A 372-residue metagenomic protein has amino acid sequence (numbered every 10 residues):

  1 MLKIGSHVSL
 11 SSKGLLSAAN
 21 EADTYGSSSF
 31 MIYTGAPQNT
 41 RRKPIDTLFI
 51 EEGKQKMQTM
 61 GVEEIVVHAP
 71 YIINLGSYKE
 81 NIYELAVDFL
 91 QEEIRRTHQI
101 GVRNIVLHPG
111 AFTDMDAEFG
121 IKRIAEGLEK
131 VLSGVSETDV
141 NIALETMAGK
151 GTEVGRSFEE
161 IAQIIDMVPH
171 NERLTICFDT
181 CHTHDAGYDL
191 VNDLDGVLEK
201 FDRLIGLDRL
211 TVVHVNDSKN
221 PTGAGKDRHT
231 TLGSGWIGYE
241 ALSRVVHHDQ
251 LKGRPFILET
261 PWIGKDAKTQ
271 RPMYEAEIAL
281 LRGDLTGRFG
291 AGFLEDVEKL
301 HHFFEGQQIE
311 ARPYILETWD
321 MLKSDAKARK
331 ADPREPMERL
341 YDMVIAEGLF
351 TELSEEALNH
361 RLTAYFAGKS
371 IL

Functional and structural regions predicted by a protein language model:
M1-A69, I73-R95, G287, A291-D320 (+1 more regions): N-terminal pre-domain/capping segments
H7-S11, G35-P37, P70-I72, G110-F112 (+4 more regions): Active-site beta-loop-alpha junctions enriched in small/polar residues
N20-Y25, T47-V66, R95-Q99, L132-E137 (+3 more regions): Acidic (Asp/Glu)-rich catalytic clusters
A22, H68, T97, I105 (+4 more regions): Conserved, mostly hydrophobic/aromatic
R41-F49, Y78-F89, M115-E126, T152-E160 (+3 more regions): Alpha-helix N-cap and loop-to-helix initiation/capping positions
T59, L75-T175: Active-site acidic/histidine proton-transfer and metal-coordination neighborhood in alpha/beta enzyme cores
A162-K330, Y341-V344, T363: Histidine-acidic metal/acid-base catalytic patches
A326-R334, L349-L353: Charged, low-complexity interaction regions
